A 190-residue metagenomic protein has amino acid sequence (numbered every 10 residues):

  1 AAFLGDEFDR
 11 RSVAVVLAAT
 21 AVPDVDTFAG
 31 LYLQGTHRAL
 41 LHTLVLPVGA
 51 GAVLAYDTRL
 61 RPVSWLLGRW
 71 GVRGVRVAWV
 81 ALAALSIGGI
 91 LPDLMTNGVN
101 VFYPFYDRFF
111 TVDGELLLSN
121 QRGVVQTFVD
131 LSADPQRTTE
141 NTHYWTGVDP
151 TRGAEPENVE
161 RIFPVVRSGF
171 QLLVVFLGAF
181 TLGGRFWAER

Functional and structural regions predicted by a protein language model:
A1-R190: N-terminal membrane-targeting hydrophobic helices
